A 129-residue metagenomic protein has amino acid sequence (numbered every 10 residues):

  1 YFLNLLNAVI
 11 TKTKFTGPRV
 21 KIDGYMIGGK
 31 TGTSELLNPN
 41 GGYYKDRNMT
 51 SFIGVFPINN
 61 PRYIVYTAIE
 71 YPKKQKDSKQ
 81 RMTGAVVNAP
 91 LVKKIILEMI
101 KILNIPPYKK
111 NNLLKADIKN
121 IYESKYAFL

Functional and structural regions predicted by a protein language model:
L3-N104: Active-site beta-strand/loop architecture of penicillin-binding DD-peptidases
R19-V20, I105-Y122: Acidic/histidine-enriched alpha-helical segments
Y43, Y122-E123: Short, structured coil/loop segments at alpha-helix boundaries
A127-L129: Short, solvent-exposed mixed-charge patches
